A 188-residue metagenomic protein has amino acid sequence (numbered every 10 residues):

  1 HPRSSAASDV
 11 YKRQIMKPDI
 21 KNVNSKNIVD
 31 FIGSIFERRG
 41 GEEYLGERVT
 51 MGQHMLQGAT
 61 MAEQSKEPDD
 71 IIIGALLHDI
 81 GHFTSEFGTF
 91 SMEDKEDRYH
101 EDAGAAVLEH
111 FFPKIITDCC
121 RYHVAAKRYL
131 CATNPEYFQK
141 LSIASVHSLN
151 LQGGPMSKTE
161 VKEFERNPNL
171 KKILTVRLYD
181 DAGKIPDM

Functional and structural regions predicted by a protein language model:
H1-Q14: Single conserved hydrophobic/aromatic residue that forms the stacking wall/gate of nucleotide- or nucleobase-binding
I15-M188: Metal-dependent phosphohydrolase cores
